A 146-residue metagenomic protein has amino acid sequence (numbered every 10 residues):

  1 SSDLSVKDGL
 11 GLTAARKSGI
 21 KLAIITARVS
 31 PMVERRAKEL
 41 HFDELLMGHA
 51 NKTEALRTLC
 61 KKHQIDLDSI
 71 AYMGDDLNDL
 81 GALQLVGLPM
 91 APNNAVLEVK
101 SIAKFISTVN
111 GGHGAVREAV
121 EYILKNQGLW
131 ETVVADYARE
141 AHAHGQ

Functional and structural regions predicted by a protein language model:
S2-I20, T53-E54: Short, acidic loop-to-helix structural element flanking the phosphoryl-transfer center in phosphate-processing enzymes
S2-S5, E39, E44-L46, T53-Q146: Mg2+-dependent phosphoryl-transfer enzymes with acidic/Ser/Thr/Gly-rich catalytic loops
L10-G11, M32, A55, N78: Short Gly/charged-rich anion-binding patches and loops
L12-R36, L46, L83: Substrate-recognition element of Asp-dependent hydrolases with the DxDx(T/V) motif
